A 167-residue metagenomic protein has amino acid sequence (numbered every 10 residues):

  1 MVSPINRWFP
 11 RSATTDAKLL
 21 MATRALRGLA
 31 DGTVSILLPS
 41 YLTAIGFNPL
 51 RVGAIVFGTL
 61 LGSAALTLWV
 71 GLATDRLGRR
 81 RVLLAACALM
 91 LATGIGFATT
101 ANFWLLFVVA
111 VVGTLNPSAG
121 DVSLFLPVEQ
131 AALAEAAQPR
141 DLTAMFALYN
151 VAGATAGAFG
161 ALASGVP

Functional and structural regions predicted by a protein language model:
P10-L61: Helix-loop boundary and gating motifs at the non-cytosolic
A25, T93, F103-L124: Hydrophobic core of transmembrane alpha-helices in multi-pass small-molecule transporters, especially MFS/SLC-type
P49-L50, A137-Y149: Loop-to-transmembrane helix entry/capping segments in MFS-fold secondary transporters and related SLC/MFSD carriers
L60-L68, G157-A158: Residue-level signature of mid-helix packing/kink "hotspots" within the transmembrane helices of 12-pass Major
L66-G78: Helix-to-loop junctions at the C-terminal end of transmembrane segments in multipass secondary transporters
G78, T99-A101: Helix-breaking motifs and short loop linkers at transmembrane-helix boundaries and internal kinks in secondary membrane
R81-G96: Structural signature of the two symmetry-related core transmembrane helices
A147-G165: Glycine-rich segments within core transmembrane alpha-helices of 12-TM secondary carriers
